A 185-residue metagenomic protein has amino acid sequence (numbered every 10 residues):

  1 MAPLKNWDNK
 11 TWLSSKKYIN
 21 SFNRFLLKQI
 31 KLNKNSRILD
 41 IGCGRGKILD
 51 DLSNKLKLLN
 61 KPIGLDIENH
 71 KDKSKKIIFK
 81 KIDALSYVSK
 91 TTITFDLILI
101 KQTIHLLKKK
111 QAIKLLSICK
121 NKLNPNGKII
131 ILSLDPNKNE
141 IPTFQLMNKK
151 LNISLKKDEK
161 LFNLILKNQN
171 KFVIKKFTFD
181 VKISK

Functional and structural regions predicted by a protein language model:
M1-I30, R45-I77, K81-Y87, I130-K185: Class I (Rossmann-like) S-adenosyl-L-methionine-dependent methyltransferase catalytic domain, capturing the SAM-binding
S36-G44: Conserved class I S-adenosyl-L-methionine
R37, G127-K128: Short glycine-centered segments of the SAM/dcSAM-binding site in methyltransferase folds
Y87-I93: Short amphipathic alpha-helix with an adjacent loop that forms part of the alpha/beta core around
L99: A conserved beta-strand element that flanks and buttresses the S-adenosyl-L-methionine
Q102-T103: Short catalytic micro-motifs in class I SAM-dependent methyltransferases
I113-P125: A short glycine-rich, Lys/Arg-flanked "PGG" loop and its adjoining helix->strand segment in the class I
